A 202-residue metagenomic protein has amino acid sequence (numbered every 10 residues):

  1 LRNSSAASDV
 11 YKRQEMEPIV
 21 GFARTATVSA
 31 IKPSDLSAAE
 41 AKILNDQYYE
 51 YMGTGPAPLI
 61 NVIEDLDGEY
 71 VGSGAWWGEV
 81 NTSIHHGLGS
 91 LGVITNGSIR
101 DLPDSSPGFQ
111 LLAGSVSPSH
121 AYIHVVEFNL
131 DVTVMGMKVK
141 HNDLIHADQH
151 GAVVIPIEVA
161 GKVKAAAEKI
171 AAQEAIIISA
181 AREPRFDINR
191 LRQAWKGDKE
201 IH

Functional and structural regions predicted by a protein language model:
L1-A7, Y11: Single conserved hydrophobic/aromatic residue that forms the stacking wall/gate of nucleotide- or nucleobase-binding
R13-S73, W77: A glycine-rich, hydrophobic loop/mini-helix early in the fold
M16-V20, M52-P56, H86-G87, P103-S105 (+3 more regions): Solvent-exposed alpha-helices and their adjacent loops that cap or buttress functional pockets in soluble metabolic
F22-T25, P58-V62, S90-I94, F109-L112 (+3 more regions): Structural motif
V28-A30, D65, G97, A113-S115 (+1 more regions): Short, structured patches in soluble enzyme cores that scaffold and shape functional sites
T82-P103, G108-S117: Ligand/cofactor pocket segment of small-molecule handling proteins
G114-R190: Acidic, glycine-rich flexible loop/linker segments
P184-H202: Acidic/histidine-enriched, glycine/proline-rich intrinsically disordered or flexible terminal extensions
